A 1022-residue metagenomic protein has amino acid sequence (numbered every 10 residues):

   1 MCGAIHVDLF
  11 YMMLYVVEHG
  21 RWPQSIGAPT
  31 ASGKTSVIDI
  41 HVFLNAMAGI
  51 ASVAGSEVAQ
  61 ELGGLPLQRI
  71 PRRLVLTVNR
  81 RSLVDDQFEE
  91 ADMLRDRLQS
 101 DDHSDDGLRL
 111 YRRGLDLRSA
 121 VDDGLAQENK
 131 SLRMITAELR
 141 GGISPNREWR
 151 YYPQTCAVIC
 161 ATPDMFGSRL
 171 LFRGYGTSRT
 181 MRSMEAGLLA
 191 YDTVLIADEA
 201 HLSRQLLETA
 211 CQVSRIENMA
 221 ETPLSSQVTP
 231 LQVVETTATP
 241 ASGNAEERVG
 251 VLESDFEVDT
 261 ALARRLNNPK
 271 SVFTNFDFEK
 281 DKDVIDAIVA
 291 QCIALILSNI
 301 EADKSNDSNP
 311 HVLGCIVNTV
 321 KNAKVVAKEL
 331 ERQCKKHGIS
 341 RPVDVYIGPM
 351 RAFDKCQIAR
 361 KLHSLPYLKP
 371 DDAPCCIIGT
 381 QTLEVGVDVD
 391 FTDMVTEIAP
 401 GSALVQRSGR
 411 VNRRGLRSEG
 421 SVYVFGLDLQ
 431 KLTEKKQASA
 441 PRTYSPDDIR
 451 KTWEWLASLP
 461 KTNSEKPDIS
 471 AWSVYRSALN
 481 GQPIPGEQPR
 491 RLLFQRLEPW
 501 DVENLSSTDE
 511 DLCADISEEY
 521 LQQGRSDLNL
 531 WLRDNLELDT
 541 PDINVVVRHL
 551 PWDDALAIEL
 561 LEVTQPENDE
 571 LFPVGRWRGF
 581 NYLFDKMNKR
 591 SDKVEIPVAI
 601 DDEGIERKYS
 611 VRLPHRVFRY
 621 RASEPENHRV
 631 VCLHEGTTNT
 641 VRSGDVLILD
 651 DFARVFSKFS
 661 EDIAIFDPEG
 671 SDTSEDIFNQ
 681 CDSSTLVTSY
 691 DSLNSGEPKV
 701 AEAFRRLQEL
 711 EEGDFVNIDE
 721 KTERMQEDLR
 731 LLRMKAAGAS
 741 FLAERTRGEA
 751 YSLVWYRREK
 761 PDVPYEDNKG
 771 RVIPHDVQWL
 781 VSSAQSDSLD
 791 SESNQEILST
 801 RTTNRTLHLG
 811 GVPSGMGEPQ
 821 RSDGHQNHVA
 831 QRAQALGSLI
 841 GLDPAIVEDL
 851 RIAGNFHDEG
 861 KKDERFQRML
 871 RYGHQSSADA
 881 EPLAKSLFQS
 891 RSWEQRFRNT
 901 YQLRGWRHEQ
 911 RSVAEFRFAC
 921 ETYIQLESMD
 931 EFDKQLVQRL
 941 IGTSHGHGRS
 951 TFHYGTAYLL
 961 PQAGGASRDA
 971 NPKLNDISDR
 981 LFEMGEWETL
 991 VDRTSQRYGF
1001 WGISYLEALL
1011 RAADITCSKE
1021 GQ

Functional and structural regions predicted by a protein language model:
M1-A28: Conserved pre-motif I regulatory segment
H41-E89, Q99, Y191: Conserved SF1/SF2 helicase motif Ia
Q68-D96, S100-D116, D164-S168, V320-K321: Conserved Walker A/P-loop ATP-binding site and its immediately adjacent core in helicase/helicase-like ATPase domains
R73-Q87, I300-R332: Conserved strand-helix element at the start of the C-terminal RecA-like helicase core
Q99-R179: Inter-Walker segment of RecA-like/P-loop motor cores
L224-A302: Interdomain hinge/linker at the junction between the two RecA-like core domains of SF2 helicases
S305-P310, V325, E329-A359, S364 (+10 more regions): C-terminal helicase lobe and adjacent C-terminal extensions/tails of nucleic-acid helicase motors
T443-T452, A457-S458, G810-P819, G837-Q1022: Divalent metal-dependent catalytic cores for phosphoryl transfer on phosphate-bearing substrates
